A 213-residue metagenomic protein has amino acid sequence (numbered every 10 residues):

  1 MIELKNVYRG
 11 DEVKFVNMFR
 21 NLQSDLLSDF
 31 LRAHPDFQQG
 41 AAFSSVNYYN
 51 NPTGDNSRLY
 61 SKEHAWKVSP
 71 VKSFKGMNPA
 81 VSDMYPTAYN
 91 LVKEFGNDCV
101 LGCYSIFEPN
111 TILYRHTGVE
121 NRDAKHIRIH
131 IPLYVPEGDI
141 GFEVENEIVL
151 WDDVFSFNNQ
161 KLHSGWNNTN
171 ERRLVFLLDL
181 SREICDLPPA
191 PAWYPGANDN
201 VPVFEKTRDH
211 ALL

Functional and structural regions predicted by a protein language model:
M1-E94: Non-heme Fe(II)/2-oxoglutarate
N90-T111: A short glycine-rich, His/Asp/Glu-containing loop-to-beta-strand
G96-C99, I112-R128: A short beta-loop-beta micro-motif enriched in histidine and acidic residues
I106-P109, N121-G138: Short, conserved beta-strand element in jelly-roll/cupin
R115, P132-W151: A short beta-strand-loop-beta hairpin characteristic of the jelly-roll/cupin
H126-P132, V154-S156, N170-P188: A short hydrophobic beta-strand segment most commonly corresponding to one strand of the jelly-roll/cupin
E147-L162: Conserved metal-binding segment of the jelly-roll/cupin
S164-T169: Asparagine-centered strand-capping/turn motif at beta-strand->loop junctions
